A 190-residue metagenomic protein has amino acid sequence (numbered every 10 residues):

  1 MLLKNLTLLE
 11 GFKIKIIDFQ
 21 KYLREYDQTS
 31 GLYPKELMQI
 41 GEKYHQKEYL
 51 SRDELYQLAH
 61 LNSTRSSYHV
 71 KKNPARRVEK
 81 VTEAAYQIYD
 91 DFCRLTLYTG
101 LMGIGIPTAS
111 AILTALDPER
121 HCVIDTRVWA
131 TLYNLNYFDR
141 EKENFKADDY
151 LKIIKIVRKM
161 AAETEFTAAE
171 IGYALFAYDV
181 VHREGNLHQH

Functional and structural regions predicted by a protein language model:
M1-Q57, C122-H190: C-terminal accessory module of base-excision DNA glycosylases/AP lyases that mediates lesion recognition and DNA
K4, K43, Y89, L97 (+2 more regions): Sparse, context-dependent recognition of short Cys/His-centered cofactor- or disulfide-binding micro-motifs
N5-L9, D27-S30, H45-K47, P74-E83 (+1 more regions): Short charge-dense sequence patches
Q39, E79, C93, T108-L113 (+2 more regions): Generic alpha-helix detector with strongest preference for long hydrophobic helices that associate with membranes
K47, Q87-I88, P118: Short loop/turn hinge sites at secondary-structure boundaries
H60-I104: Helix-hairpin-helix/helix-loop-helix acidic hairpins
N62-S67, D117-H121, D179-R183: Short alpha-helix boundary/capping elements
C93-N134: Catalytic DNA-binding helix-loop module of base-excision-repair DNA glycosylases/AP lyases
